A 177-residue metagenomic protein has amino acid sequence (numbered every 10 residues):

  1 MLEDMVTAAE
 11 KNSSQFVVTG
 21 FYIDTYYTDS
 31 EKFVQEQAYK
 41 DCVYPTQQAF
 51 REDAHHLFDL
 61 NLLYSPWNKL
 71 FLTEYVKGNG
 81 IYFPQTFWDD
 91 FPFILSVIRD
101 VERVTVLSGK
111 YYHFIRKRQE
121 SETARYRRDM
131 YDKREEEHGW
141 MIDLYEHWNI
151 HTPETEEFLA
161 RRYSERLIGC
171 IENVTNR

Functional and structural regions predicted by a protein language model:
M1-S108, Y112-M130: Donor-binding/catalytic cores of nucleotide-activated saccharide and glycerol-phosphate transferases/polymerases
I115-R177: C-terminal subregions of glycosyltransferases and related glycan-biosynthesis enzymes
